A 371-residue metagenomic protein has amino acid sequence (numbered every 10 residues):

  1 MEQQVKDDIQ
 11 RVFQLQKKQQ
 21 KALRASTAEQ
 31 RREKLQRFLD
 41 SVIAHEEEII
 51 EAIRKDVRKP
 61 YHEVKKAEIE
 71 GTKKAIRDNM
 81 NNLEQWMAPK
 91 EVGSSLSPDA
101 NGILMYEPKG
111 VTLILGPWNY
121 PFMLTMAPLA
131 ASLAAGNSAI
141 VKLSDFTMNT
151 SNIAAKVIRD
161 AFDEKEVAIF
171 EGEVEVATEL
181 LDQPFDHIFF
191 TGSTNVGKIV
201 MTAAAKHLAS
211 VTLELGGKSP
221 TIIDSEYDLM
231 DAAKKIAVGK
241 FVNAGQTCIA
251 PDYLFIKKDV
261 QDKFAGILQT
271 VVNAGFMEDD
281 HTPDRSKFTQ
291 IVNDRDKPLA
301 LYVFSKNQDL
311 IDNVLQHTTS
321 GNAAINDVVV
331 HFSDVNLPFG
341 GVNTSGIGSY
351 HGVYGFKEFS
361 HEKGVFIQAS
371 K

Functional and structural regions predicted by a protein language model:
M1-I103: N-terminal Rossmann-like NAD(P)+-binding subdomain of aldehyde/semialdehyde dehydrogenases
K18-R24, I114, I222-I223, Y253-I256 (+2 more regions): Short, well-ordered beta-strand elements within core beta-sheets of diverse protein domains
Q20, R24, L39-V42, E46 (+12 more regions): Structural signal for hydrophobic packing residues in well-ordered secondary-structure cores of soluble enzyme domains
R31, I76, G136, V167 (+5 more regions): Residue-level signal for inorganic ion chemistry
V92-D231: Rossmann-like NAD(P) dinucleotide-binding subdomain of oxidoreductase/dehydrogenase enzymes
F162, N195-K287, I325: ALDH superfamily catalytic-core signature
N273, T282-K371: Conserved C-terminal structural/oligomerization subdomain of aldehyde/semialdehyde dehydrogenase
